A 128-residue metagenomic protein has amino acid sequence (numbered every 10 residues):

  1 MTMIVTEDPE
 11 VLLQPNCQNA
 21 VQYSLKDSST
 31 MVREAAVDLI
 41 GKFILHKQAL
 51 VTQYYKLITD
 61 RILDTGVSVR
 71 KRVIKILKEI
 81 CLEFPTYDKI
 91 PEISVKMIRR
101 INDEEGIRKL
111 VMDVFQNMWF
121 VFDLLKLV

Functional and structural regions predicted by a protein language model:
M1-E7, L25, A36-H46, I62-L63 (+3 more regions): Hydrophobic residues within the alpha-helices of tandem HEAT/HEAT-like
E10-L25, M31, A49-S68, T86-E104 (+1 more regions): HEAT/HEAT-like alpha-solenoid repeats
